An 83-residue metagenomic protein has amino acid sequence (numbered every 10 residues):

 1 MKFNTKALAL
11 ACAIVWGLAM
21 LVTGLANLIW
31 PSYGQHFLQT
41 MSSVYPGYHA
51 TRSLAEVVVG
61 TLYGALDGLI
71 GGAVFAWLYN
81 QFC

Functional and structural regions predicted by a protein language model:
M1-C83: Juxtamembrane/disordered regions of integral membrane proteins
